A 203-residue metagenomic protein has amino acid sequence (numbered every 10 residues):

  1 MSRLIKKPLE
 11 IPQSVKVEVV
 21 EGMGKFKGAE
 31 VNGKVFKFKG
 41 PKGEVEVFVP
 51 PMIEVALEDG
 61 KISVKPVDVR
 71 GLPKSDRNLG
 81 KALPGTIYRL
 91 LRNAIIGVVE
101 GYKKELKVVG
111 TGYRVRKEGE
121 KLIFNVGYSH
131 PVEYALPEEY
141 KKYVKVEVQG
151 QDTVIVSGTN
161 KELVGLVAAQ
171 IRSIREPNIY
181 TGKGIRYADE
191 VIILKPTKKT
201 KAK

Functional and structural regions predicted by a protein language model:
M1-K203: Ribosome-associated RNA-binding proteins
